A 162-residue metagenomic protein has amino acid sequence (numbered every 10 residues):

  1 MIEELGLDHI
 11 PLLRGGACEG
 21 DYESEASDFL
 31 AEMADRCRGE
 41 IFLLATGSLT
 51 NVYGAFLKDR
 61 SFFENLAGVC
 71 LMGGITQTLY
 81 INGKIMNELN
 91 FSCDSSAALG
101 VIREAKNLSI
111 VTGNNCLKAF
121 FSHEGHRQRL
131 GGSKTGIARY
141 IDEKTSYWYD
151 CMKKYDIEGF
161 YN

Functional and structural regions predicted by a protein language model:
M1-N162: N-terminal acidic, glycine/proline-rich low-complexity segments
